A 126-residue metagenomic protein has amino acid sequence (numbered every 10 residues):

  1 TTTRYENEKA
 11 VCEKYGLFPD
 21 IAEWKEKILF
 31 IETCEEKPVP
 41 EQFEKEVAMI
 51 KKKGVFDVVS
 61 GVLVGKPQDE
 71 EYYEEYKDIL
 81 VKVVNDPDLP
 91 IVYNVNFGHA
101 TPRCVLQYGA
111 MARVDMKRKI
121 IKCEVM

Functional and structural regions predicted by a protein language model:
T1-E36, P40: ATP/pyrophosphate-binding catalytic subdomain of soluble kinases
K37-M126: C-terminal active-site/capping subdomain that shapes the small-molecule cofactor and substrate pocket of enzyme
